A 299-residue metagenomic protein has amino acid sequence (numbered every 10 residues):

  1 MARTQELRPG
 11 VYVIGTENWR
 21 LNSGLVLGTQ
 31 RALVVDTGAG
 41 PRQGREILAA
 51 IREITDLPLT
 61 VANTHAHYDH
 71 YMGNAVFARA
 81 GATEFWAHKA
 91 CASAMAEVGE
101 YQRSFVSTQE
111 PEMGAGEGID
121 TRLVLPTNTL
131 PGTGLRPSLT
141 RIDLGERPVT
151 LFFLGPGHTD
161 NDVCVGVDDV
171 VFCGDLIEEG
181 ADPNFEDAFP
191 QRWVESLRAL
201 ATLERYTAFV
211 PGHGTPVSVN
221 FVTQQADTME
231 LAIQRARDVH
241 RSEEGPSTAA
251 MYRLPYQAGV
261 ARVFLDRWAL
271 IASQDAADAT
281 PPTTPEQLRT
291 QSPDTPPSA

Functional and structural regions predicted by a protein language model:
M1, L123-F152: Short, conserved active-site entrance elements at the starts or edges of catalytic domains
A2-E53, V163-G174: Conserved beta-strand hairpin/beta-sheet module of binuclear metal-dependent hydrolase folds, prominently
Q5-E6, V26, P137-G145, P211: Short acidic-hydrophobic surface loop/beta-edge motif
G10, V26, D36, I51 (+9 more regions): Divalent metal-coordination and catalytic microenvironments
V13, L33-D36, T60-N63, T150-L151: Short catalytic-loop micro-motif centered on adjacent basic/acidic residues
A32-L33, A39-P41, R141, P148-D227 (+1 more regions): Metallo-beta-lactamase
R45, A49-L135, L231: Active-site HxH/HxHxD metal-binding segment of metal-dependent hydrolases
A201-R205, T215-A299: Accessory terminal helices/loops
